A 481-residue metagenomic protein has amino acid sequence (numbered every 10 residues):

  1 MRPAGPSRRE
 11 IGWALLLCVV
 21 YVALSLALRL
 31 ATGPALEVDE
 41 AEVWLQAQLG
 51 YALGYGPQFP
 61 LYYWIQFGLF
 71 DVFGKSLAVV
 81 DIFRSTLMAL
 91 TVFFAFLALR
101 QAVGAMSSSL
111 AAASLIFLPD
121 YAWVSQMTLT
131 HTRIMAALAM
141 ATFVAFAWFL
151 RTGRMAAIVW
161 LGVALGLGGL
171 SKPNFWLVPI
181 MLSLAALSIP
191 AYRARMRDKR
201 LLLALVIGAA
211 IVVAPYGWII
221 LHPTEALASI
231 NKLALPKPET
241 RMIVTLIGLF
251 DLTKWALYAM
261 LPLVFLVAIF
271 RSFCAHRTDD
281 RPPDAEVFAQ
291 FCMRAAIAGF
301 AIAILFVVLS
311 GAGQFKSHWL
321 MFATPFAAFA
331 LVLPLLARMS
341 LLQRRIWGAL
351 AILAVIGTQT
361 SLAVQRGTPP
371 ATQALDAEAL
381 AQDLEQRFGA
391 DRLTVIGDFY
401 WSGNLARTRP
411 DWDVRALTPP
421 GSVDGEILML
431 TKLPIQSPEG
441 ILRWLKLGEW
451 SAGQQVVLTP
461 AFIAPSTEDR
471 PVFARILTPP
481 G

Functional and structural regions predicted by a protein language model:
R29-W44, G54-L69, K75-A78, P223 (+1 more regions): Extracytoplasmic catalytic/substrate-binding loops of multi-pass membrane glycan-assembly enzymes
I82-V103, F117, A122, A141-A145: Transmembrane-helix motifs of polytopic, lipid-linked glycan transferases
A102, T142-W160: Membrane-interface transmembrane helices that cradle and orient dolichyl/undecaprenyl
Q126-I134: Short acidic/glycine- and proline-prone juxtamembrane loop motifs at membrane-interface regions of multi-pass membrane
A157-K172, L184, G208-A210: Membrane-interface alpha helices of multi-pass inner-membrane proteins
P179-F288: Transmembrane-lumen/periplasm boundary regions of multi-pass, lipid-linked membrane glycan transferases
P370-A374, E378, Q382-I435: Short periplasmic/luminal acceptor-recognition loop of GT-C membrane glycosyltransferases, typified by
G421-G481: Aromatic/acidic, Gly/Pro-rich catalytic loop(s) in extracytoplasmic/lumenal soluble domains of multi-pass membrane
